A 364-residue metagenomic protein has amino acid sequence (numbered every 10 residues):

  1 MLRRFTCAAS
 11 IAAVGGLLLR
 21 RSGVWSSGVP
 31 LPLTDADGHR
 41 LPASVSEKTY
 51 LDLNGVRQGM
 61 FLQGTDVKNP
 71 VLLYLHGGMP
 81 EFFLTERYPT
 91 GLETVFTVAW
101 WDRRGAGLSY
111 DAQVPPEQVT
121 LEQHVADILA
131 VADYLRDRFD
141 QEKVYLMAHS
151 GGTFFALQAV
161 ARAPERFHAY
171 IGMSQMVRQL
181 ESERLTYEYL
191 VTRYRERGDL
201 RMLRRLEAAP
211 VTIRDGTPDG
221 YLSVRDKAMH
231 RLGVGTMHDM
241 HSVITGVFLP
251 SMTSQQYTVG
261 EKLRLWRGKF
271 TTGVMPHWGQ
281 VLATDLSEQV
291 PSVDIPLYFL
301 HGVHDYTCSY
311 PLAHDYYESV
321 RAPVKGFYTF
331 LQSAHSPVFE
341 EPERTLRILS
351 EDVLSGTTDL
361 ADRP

Functional and structural regions predicted by a protein language model:
K68-G78: Short beta-strand element of the alpha/beta-hydrolase
F82, G105-V119: Glycine-rich "HGGG/HGxG" loop immediately N-terminal to the catalytic nucleophile of the alpha/beta-hydrolase
L92-D111: Conserved alpha/beta-hydrolase
Q123-K143: Conserved acidic catalytic loop of the alpha/beta-hydrolase fold
A156, R162-R214: A catalytic-pocket lid/entrance helix-loop region that shapes and gates access to the active site across common
R197-E288, I295: Alpha/beta-hydrolase
V293, F299-H301, D305: Short beta-strand/loop motif that positions the catalytic acidic residue of the alpha/beta-hydrolase fold
S333-P342, L346: Catalytic histidine-centered segment of alpha/beta-hydrolase-like enzymes
